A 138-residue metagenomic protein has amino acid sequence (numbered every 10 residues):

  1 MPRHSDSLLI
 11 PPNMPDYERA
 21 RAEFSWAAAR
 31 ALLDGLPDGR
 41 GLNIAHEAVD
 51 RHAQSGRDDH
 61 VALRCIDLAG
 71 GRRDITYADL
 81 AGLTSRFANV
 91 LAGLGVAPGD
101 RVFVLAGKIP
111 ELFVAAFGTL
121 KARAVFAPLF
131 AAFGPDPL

Functional and structural regions predicted by a protein language model:
M1-H46, H52: Flexible, non-catalytic linker and terminal segments flanking ANL/adenylate-forming cores
E18, D136-P137: Short acidic active-site motifs
N43, A78-G82, L129-A132, D136: Conserved phosphate-coordination/catalytic loops
A48-D79: AMP-dependent adenylate-forming
V49-H52, L80, T84, V102 (+2 more regions): Adenylate-forming
G70-I75, V90-F133: Conserved AMP-binding/adenylate-forming
T84, L112, L138: Aromatic/hydrophobic pocket-lining residues that form the small-molecule binding cavity in soluble enzyme cores
S85-N89: Solvent-exposed alpha-helix faces
